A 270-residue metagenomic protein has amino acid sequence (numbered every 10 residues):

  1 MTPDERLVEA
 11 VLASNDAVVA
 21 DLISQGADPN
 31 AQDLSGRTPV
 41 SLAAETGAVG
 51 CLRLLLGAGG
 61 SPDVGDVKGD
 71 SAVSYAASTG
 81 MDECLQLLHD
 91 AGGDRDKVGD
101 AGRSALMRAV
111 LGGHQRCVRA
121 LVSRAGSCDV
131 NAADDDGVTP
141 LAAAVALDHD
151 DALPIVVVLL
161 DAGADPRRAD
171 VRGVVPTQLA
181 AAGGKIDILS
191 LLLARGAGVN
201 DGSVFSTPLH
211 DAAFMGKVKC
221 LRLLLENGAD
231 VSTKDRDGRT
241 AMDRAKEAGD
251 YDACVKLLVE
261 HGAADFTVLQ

Functional and structural regions predicted by a protein language model:
M1-Q25, L34-R37, F266-Q270: Intrinsically disordered, low-complexity regulatory segments in ankyrin-centric signaling systems
M1-R6, A162, R195, E226-N227 (+2 more regions): Ankyrin-repeat-protein effector appendages
E9-S14, L42-A48, Y75-M81, R108-H114 (+4 more regions): Ankyrin repeat A-helix N-terminal signature
A20-D28, R53-S61, Q86-D94, R119-C128 (+4 more regions): Ankyrin repeat domain, specifically the short helix-to-loop turn at the C-terminus of the second helix of each repeat
D33, D66, G99, D134 (+4 more regions): Ankyrin repeat boundary/linker residues
E45, S78-T79, L85, D96-A120 (+6 more regions): Core solenoid repeat modules with strong leucine/isoleucine-rich periodicity, prominently canonical LRR arrays but also
D136-V138, A142-V157, D161-H210, F214: Eukaryotic tandem repeat interaction scaffolds
